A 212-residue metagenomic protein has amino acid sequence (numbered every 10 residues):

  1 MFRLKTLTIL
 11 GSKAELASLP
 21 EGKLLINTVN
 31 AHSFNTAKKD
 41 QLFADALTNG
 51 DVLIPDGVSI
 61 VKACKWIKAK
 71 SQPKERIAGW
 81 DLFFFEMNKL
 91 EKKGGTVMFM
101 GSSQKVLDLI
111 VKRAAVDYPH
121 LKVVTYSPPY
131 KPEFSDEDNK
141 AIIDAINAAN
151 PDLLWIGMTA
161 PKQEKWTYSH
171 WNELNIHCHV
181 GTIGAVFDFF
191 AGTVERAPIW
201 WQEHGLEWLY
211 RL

Functional and structural regions predicted by a protein language model:
M1-A78, F83: N-terminal nucleotide/polyanion-binding subdomain common to many enzyme families
K23, G95, N175-C178: A short helix->loop->beta-strand "cap" motif at the edges of active sites that frequently abuts
A31-F34, M158-K162, V186: Short glycine-rich anion-binding loops that position phosphate/pyrophosphate groups of nucleotides and phosphorylated
D51, V97, D152, C178: Conserved acidic residues
A63, I67-N150: Conserved beta-alpha
V111, E164-E173: Short Gly/Thr/Asp-enriched flexible loops that form oxyanion-binding sites at enzyme active sites
P128-E133, I176-R211: Short, flexible loop segments at boundaries between secondary-structure elements
I143-A160, T167: Proline-aspartate-enriched helix->loop->beta-strand connector
